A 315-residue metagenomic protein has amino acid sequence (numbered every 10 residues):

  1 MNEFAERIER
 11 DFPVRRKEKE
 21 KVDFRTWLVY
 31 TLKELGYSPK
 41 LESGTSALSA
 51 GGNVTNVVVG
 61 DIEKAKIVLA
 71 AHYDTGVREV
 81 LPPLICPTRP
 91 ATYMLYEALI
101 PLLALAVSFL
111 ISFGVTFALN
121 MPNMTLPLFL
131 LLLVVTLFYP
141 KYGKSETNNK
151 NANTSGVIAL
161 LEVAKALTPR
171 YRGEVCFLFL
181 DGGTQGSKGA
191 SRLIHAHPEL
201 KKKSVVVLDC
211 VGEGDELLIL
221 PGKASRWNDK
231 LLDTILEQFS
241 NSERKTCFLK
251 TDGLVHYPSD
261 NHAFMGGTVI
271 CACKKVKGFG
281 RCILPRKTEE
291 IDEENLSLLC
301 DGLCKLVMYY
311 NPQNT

Functional and structural regions predicted by a protein language model:
M1-D23, V29-T31, L35, L48 (+3 more regions): N-terminal capping segment at the start of a domain
P13-E63, V80-T116: A non-catalytic alpha/beta surface segment that caps or lines the substrate-entry region of metallo-dependent hydrolase
Y30, L161-T168, K305-M308: Short glycine/serine- and small hydrophobic-enriched flexible loop segments
E34, T45, G214-T315: Active-site-adjacent substrate-binding region of metalloamidase/peptidase-like peptide-processing proteins
K40, V68, C176-L178: A structural signal for isolated positions on well-ordered beta-strands in alpha/beta enzyme cores
A47, Y73-G76, G182-Q185, C210-G214 (+1 more regions): Solvent-exposed loop/turn segments at secondary-structure junctions within structured extracellular/periplasmic domains
K66-L81: Extended, hydrophilic extramembrane loops/domains of integral membrane proteins
F113-K230, G253, D260-N261: Acidic/histidine-rich catalytic neighborhood of metal-dependent amide-processing enzymes
